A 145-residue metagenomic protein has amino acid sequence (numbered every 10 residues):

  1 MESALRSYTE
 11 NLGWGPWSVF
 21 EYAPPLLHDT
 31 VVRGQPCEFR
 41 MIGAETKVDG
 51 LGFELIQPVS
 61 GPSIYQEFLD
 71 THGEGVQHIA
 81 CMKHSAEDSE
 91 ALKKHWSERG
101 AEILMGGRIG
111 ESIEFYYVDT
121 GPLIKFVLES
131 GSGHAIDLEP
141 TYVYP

Functional and structural regions predicted by a protein language model:
M1-S3, G13, E74-K83, T141-P145: N-terminal beta-strand motif that seeds the catalytic metal site of vicinal oxygen chelate
M1-V31: Long, hydrophobic N-terminal alpha-helical segment
S3-R6, E87-L92: Short, conserved charged micro-motifs
E21-G34, G61-E67, G75-Q77, E111-E114 (+1 more regions): A cross-kingdom feature marking solvent-exposed beta-strand/loop segments within repeated, beta-rich binding/scaffold
V32-G50: Short, structured active-site "lid" loops
E45-L51, F68-E87: Vicinal oxygen chelate
G52-Q57, E90-P145: Vicinal oxygen chelate
